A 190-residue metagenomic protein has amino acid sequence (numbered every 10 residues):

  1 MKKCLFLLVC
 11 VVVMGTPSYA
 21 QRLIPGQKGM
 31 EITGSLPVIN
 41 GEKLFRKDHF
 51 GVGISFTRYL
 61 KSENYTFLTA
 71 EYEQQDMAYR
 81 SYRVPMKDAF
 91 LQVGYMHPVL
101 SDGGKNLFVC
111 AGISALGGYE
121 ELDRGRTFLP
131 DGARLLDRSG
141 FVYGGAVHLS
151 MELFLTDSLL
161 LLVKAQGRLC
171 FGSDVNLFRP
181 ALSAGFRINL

Functional and structural regions predicted by a protein language model:
M1-Q27: Cleavable N-terminal export/targeting peptides
Y19-T69, R187-N189: Short glycine/proline- and aromatic-enriched beta-strand/turn motifs that initiate or cap beta-hairpins
G29, Q92, F178-L190: Outer-membrane beta-barrel "beta-signal"
S35-V38, D76-A78, P130-L135, Q166-R168: Extracytoplasmic loops and strand-loop junctions of Gram-negative outer membrane beta-barrel proteins
K43-H49, Y82-D88, R134-F141, D174-R179: Replace "Gram-negative outer membrane beta-barrel proteins" with "bacterial and organellar outer membrane beta-barrel
V52-I54, L91-Y95, V147-L149, L153 (+1 more regions): Membrane-embedded beta-strands of outer-membrane beta-barrel proteins, especially the hydrophobic/small aromatic
S55-P130, L159, I188-L190: Gram-negative (and chloroplast) outer-membrane scaffold detector with strong preference for beta-barrel transmembrane
V147-A165: Surface-exposed extracellular loop regions of Gram-negative outer-membrane beta-barrel proteins
